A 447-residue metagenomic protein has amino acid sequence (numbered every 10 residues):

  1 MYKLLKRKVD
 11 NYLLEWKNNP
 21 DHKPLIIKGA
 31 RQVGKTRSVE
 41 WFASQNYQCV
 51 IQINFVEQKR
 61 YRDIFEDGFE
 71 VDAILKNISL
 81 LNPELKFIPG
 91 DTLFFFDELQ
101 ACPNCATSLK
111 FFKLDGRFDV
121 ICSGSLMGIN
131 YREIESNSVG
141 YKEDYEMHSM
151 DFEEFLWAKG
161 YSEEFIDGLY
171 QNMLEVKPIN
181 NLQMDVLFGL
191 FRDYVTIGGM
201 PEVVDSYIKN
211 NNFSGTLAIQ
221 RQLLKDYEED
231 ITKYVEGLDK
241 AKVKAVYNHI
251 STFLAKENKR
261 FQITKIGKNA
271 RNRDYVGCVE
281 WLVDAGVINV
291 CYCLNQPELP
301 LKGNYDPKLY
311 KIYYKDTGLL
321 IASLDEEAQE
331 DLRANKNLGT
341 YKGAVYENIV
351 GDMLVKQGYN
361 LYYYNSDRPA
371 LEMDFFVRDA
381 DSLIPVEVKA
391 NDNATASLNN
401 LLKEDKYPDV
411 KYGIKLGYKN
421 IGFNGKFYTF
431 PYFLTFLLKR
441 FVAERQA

Functional and structural regions predicted by a protein language model:
M1-N18: N-terminal pre-Walker A segment at the start of P-loop NTPase domains
K35: Conserved lysine of the Walker
S38, F42: Hydrophobic positions on the alpha1 helix immediately C-terminal to the Walker A/P-loop
Q58-G90: Short glycine-rich substrate-engagement loop in P-loop NTPases that contacts/grips substrate
D119-S125, E146: Structural recognition of the conserved hydrophobic beta-strand(s) that form the central parallel beta-sheet of P-loop
V120, V350, L354, M373-D392 (+1 more regions): Conserved catalytic cores of phosphodiester-cleaving nucleases, focusing on short active-site segments
R132-A255: Interdomain motor-coupling "hinge/lid" segment immediately C-terminal to the ATP-binding subdomain of NTP-driven enzymes
D205-E372, V377-R378: Accessory nucleic acid-recognition modules appended to NTPase machines
